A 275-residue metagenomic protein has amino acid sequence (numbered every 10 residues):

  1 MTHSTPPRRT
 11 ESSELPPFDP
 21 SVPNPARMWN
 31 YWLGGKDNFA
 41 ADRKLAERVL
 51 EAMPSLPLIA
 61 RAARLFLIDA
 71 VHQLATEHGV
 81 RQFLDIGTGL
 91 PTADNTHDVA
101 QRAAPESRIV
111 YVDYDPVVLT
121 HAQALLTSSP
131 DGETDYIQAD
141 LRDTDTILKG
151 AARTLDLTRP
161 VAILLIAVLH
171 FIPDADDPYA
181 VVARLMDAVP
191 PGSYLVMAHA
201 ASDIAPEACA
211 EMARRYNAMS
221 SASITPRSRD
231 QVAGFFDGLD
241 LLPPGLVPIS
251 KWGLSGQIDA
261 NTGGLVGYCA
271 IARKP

Functional and structural regions predicted by a protein language model:
M1-A139, T144-D145, K149-L157, V266: Rossmann-like AdoMet
L141-R142, A151-Y179, L185: A short SAM/SAH-binding and catalytic strip from SAM-dependent methyltransferases
A162-L165, V181, A188-A200: Conserved beta-strand signature within the Rossmann-like core of class I S-adenosyl-L-methionine
V168-F171, A200-I204: Short "lid" loop at the C-terminus of a central beta-strand within the Rossmann-like core of SAM-dependent
R184-M186, F236: Class I S-adenosylmethionine-dependent transferase superfamily signal
P206-S221: Short, glycine-/aromatic-enriched active-site segment of Class I SAM-dependent methyltransferases
A222-L246: Short alpha-helix
G245-P275: Core SAM-dependent methyltransferase catalytic element
